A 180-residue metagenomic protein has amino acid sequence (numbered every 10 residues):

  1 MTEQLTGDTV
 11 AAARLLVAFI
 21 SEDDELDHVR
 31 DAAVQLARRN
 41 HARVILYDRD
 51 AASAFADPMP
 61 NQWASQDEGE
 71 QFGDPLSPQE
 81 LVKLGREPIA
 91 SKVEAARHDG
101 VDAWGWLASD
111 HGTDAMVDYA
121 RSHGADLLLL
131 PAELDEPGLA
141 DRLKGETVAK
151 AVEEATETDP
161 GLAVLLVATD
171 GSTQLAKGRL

Functional and structural regions predicted by a protein language model:
M1-A11, S77-E80, K92: Extended, non-globular alpha-helical segments
M1-T6, R121-L180: Gly/Ser-rich helix-loop-strand patches that form or flank binding pockets for ribonucleotide-derived cofactors
G7-G73, L166-A168: Small/aliphatic-rich secondary-structure junction motif
H28, A56-M59, V117-D118, A140-D141 (+1 more regions): Short, well-ordered secondary-structure micro-motifs
E68-E87: A short acidic, glycine-rich active-site loop that binds or catalyzes chemistry on phosphate/adenosine moieties
P88-W104: A structural motif corresponding to the C-terminal end of an alpha-helix and its immediate exit/capping segment
L107-A115: Charged docking surfaces used in two-component/phosphorelay signaling
